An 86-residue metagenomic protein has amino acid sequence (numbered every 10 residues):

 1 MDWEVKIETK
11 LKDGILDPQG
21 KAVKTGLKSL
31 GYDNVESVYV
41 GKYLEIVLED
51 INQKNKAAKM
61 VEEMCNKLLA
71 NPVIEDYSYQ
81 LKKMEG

Functional and structural regions predicted by a protein language model:
M1-G41, E49-G86: Long, contiguous binding/interaction regions
E45: Positively charged, solvent-exposed patches that mediate nucleic-acid binding
